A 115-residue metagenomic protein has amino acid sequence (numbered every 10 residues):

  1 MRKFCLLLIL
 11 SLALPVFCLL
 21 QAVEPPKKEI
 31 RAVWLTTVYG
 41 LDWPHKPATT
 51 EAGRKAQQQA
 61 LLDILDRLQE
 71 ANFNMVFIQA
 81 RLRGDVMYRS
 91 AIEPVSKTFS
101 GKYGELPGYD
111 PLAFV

Functional and structural regions predicted by a protein language model:
M1-F4: Positively charged n-region of N-terminal signal peptides that target proteins for export
L7-V16: Bacterial N-terminal signal peptides
I9, A22, F77-Q79: Acidic, contiguous N-terminal accessory segments
L20-Q59: N-terminal carbohydrate-binding accessory modules
E24, Q69, A113-V115: Surface-exposed amphipathic alpha-helices with a cationic face
E29, T36-P44, G84-P111: Aromatic- and acidic-residue-enriched carbohydrate-binding clefts of CAZyme catalytic domains
T50-D66, S96-A113: N-terminal post-signal-peptidase region of extra-cytosolic proteins
A56-D85: Catalytic domains of carbohydrate-active enzymes, especially glycoside hydrolases
